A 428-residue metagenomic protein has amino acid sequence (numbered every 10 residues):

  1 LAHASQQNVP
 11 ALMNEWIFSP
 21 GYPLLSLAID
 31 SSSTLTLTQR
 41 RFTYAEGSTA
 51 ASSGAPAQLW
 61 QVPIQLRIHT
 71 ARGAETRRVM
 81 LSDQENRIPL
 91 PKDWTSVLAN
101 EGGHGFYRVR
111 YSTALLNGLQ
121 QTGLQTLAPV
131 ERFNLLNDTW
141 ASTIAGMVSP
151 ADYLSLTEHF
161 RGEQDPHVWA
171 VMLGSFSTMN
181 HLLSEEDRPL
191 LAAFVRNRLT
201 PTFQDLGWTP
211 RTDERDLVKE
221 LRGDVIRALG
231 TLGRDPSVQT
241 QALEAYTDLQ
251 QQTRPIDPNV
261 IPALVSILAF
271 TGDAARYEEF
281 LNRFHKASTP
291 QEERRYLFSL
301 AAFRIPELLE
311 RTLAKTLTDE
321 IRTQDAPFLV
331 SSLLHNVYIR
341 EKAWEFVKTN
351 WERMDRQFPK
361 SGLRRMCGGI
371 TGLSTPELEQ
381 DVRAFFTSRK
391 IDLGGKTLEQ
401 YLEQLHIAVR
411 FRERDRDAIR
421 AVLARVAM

Functional and structural regions predicted by a protein language model:
L1: Acidic/histidine-rich catalytic neighborhood
S5-P10, N14: Amphipathic alpha-helical
Q6, S32, T38, G54-P56 (+2 more regions): Long, ordered, helix-rich scaffold segments
N14-A55: Surface beta-strand/loop "capping" patches
F18-S19, L24, I64, R108-Y111: Generic structural "secondary-structure junction" signal
S19-G21, Q58, M80-Q84: Residues that act as N-cap/strand-start positions at coil-to-secondary-structure junctions
L59-Q65: Exposed beta-strand and adjacent loop surfaces of beta-rich binding modules that mediate intermolecular recognition
